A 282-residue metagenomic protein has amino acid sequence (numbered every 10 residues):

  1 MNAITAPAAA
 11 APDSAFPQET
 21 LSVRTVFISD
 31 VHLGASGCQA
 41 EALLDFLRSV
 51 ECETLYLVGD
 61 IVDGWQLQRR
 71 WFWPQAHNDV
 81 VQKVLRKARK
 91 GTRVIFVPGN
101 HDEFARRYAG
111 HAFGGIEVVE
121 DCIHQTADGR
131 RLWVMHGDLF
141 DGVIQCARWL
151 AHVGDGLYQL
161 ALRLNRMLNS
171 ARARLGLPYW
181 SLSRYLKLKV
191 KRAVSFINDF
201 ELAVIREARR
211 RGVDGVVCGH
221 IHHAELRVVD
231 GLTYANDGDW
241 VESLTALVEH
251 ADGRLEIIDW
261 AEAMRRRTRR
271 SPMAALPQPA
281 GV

Functional and structural regions predicted by a protein language model:
N2-P7, P12, F16-R24, A35-A127: Core catalytic region of metal-dependent phosphoesterases/phosphodiesterases, especially metallo-beta-lactamase-like
A3-T5, D239-V282: Long, positively charged, glycine-interspersed low-complexity recognition regions
R24-H32, Q66-R70, Y185-R192: Short, basic, glycine/proline-bearing loop/turn elements
T25-F27, L55-L57, W133, V217: Residue-level marker for buried hydrophobic side chains located in beta-strands that build the well-ordered beta-sheet
D30, G59-D60, G99, H136 (+2 more regions): Active-site glycine-centered loops adjacent to acidic/histidine catalytic or metal-binding residues that shape
Q66-Q68, R106-Y108, I144-Q145, L226-V228 (+2 more regions): Short glycine-/acidic-enriched loop or helix-start segments at secondary-structure transitions that form or flank
G114-D121, W133, D138, G142-H152 (+2 more regions): Conserved beta-sheet core of the metallophosphoesterase superfamily
M135-F200: Active-site-proximal loop/helix segment associated with metal-binding centers of metalloenzymes
